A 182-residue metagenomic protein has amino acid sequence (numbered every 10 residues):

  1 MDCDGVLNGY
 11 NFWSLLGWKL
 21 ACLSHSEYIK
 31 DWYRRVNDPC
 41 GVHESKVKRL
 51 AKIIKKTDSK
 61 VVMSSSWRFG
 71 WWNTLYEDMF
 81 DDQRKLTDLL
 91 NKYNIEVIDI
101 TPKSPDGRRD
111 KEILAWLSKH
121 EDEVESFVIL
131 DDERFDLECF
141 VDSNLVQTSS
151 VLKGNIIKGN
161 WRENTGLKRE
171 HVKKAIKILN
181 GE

Functional and structural regions predicted by a protein language model:
M1, S64-W67, L130-D132: Short His-Asn-centered micro-motif
M1-D58: Active-site neighborhood of HAD-like aspartate-dependent phosphohydrolases
C3, V61, E125: Residue-level detector of short, conserved catalytic/binding motifs and their immediate flanks
N8-Y10, V61, F69-T74, F135-F140 (+1 more regions): Short catalytic/ligand-binding loop motif for oxyanion handling, primarily in non-cytosolic enzymes, centered on
C40-G41, F69-N73, S104-G107: Acidic-and-aromatic substrate-binding clefts and catalytic sites of carbohydrate-active enzymes
K46-I54, T74, K85, L114: Short secondary-structure capping micro-motifs at structural edges
I54-D82, T101: Substrate-recognition element of Asp-dependent hydrolases with the DxDx(T/V) motif
D78-E182: C-terminal cap/substrate-recognition subdomain and adjoining C-terminal extension of metal-dependent phosphatase-like
